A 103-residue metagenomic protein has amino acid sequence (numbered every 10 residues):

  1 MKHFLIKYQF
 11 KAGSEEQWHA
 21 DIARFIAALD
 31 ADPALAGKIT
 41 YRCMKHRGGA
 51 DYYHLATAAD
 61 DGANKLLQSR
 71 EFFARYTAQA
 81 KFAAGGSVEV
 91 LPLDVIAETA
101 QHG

Functional and structural regions predicted by a protein language model:
K2-Q9, I39-E71: Short, well-ordered beta-strand segments in beta-rich or mixed alpha/beta enzyme and ligand-binding folds
Q9-I22: Short, surface-exposed ligand-recognition loops at beta-strand->loop->(often short) alpha-helix junctions that present
A12-S14, D60-G62, I96: Residues that cap or initiate secondary-structure elements
R24-I39, T57-L91: An amphipathic, aromatic/His-enriched active-site/gating alpha helix that lines ligand/cofactor pockets
M44, L91-V95: Conserved beta-strand termini and adjacent loop/short-helix elements that scaffold enzyme active sites in alpha/beta
I96-G103: Short, low-order "capping/linker" segments at domain edges
